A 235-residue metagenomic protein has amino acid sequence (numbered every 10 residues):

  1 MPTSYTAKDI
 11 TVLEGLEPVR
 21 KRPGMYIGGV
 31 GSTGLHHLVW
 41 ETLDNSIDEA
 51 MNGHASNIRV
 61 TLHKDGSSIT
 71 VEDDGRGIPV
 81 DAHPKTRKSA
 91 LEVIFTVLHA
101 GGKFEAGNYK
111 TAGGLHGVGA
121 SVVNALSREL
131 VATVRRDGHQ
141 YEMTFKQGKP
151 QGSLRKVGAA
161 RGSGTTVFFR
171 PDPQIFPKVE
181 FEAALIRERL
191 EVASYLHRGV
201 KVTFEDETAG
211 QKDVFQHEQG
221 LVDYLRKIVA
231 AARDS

Functional and structural regions predicted by a protein language model:
M1-K8, S67-E72, G77-A90, G101-K227: GHKL-type ATPase core
M1-W40, V93-F95: Bergerat-fold GHKL ATPase/HATPase_c domain
P18-K21, M25, D48, N52 (+2 more regions): Conserved helix-loop functional segments at active or binding sites
T33-I58, G119-L126: Conserved ATP-binding N-box helix of the HATPase_c
V39, L43, I94-F95, R187 (+1 more regions): A generic alpha-helix structural signal
N57-D65: Short beta-strand/loop element within the Bergerat-fold HATPase_c
A232-S235: Short, intrinsically disordered, charge-balanced linker/junction segments flanking boundaries in proteins
